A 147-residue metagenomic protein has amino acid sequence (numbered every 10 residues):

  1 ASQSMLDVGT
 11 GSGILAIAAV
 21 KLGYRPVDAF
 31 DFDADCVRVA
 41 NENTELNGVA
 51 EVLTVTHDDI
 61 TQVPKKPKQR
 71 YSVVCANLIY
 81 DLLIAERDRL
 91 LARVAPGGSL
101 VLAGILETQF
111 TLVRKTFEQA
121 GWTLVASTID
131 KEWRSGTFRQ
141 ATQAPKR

Functional and structural regions predicted by a protein language model:
A1-T61: Conserved SAM/SAH cofactor-binding pocket of Class I
D35-V39, L82, Q109: Conserved short alpha-helix immediately C-terminal to the canonical SAM/SAH-binding motif I of Rossmann-like
T61-V73: A short acidic, Gly/Pro-enriched loop at the edge of an enzyme's catalytic core that lines a small-molecule cofactor
S72-I84: A short SAM/SAH-binding and catalytic strip from SAM-dependent methyltransferases
I84-P96: A short glycine-rich, Lys/Arg-flanked "PGG" loop and its adjoining helix->strand segment in the class I
G97-G104: Conserved beta-strand signature within the Rossmann-like core of class I S-adenosyl-L-methionine
E107-A120: Conserved class I S-adenosyl-L-methionine
T123, I129-R147: Core SAM-dependent methyltransferase catalytic element
